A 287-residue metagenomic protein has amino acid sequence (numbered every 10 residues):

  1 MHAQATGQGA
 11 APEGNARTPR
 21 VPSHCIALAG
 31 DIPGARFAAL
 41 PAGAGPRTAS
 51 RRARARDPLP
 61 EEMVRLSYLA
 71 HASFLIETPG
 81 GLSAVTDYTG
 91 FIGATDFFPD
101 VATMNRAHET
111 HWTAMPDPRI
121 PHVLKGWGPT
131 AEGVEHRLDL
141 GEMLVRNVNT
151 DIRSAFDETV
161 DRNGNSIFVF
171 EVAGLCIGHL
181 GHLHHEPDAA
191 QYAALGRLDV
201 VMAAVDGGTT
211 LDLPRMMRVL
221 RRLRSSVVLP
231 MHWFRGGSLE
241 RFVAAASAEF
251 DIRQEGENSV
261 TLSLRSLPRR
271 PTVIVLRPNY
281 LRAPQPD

Functional and structural regions predicted by a protein language model:
H2-R153, L175-L180, D199-A203, G236 (+2 more regions): Metallo-beta-lactamase
I152-L223, F234, S238-E240: Active-site-proximal loop/helix segments of hydrolase catalytic cores
V228: Residue-level signal for inorganic ion chemistry
